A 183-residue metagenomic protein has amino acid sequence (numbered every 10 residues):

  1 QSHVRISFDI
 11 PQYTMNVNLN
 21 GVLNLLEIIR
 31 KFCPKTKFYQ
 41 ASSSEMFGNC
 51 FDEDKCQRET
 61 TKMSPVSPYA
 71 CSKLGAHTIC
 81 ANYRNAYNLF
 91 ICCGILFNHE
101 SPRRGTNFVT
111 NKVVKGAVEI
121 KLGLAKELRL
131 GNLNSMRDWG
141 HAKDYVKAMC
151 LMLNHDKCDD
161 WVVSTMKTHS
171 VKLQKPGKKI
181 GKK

Functional and structural regions predicted by a protein language model:
Q1-H99, K143, L153, K172 (+1 more regions): N-terminal Rossmann-like NAD(P)+-binding domain of SDR-like oxidoreductases, especially those catalyzing
V4, E53, E59, P65 (+3 more regions): Glycine-rich, flexible loop/turn motifs
K37, F90-C93, E127-R129, D160-V162: Residues at or immediately flanking beta-strands
E53, T106-V114: A glycine/serine/threonine-rich, flexible loop-to-helix segment that serves as the NAD(P) cofactor-binding "lid"
V66-Y69, L96-F108, N132-K143, T165-K167: Glycine-rich "substrate-gating" loop/helix at the edge of Rossmann-like oxidoreductase active sites
N85, H99, N111-E127, W139-V162: Alpha-helical substrate-binding/gating segment
K112-V113, H155-K183: Mid/C-terminal beta-alpha module of Rossmann-like enzyme folds, strongest in SDR-family dehydrogenases/epimerases
